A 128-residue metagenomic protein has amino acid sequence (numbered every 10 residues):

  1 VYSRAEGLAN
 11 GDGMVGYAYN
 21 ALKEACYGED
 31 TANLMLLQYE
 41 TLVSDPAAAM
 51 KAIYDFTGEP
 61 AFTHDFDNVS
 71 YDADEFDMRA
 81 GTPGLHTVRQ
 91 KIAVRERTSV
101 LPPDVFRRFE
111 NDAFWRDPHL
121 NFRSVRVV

Functional and structural regions predicted by a protein language model:
Y2, G7, Y19, K23-Y27 (+1 more regions): PAPS-dependent sulfotransferases, especially Golgi type II membrane carbohydrate sulfotransferases
L8-D12, Q38-E40, A93: Active-site rim elements
N10-A18, D45: Soluble or luminal CAZymes and related metallo-dependent hydrolases
V15, T31-A32, T87: A generic structural signal for ordered alpha-helices
E29-A52, F56-T57: Phosphate-binding beta-loop-alpha motif at adenosine-nucleotide cofactor sites
